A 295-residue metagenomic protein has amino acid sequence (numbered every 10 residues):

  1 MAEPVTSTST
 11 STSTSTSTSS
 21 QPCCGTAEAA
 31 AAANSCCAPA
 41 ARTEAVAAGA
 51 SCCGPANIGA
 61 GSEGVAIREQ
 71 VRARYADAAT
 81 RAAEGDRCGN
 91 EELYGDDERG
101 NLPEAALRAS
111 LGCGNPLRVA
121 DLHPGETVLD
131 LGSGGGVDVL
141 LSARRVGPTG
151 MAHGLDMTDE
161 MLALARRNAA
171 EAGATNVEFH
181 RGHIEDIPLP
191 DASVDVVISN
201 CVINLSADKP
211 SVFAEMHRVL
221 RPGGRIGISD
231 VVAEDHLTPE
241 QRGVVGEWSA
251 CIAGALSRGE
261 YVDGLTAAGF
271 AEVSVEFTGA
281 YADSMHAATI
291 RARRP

Functional and structural regions predicted by a protein language model:
P4, T8, C23, C36-C37 (+1 more regions): N-terminal auxiliary segments of SAM/dcSAM-dependent transferases
C88-T127, L141, R145: Conserved alpha-helix/loop element of class I SAM-dependent methyltransferases that forms part of the SAM/SAH-binding
C113-N115, H123-D186, S211: Class I SAM-dependent methyltransferase SAM/SAH-binding core
V128, V197-I198: Hydrophobic beta-strand segment of the Class I
R144, P210-R225: A short glycine-rich, Lys/Arg-flanked "PGG" loop and its adjoining helix->strand segment in the class I
A233-I252: Short, glycine-/aromatic-enriched active-site segment of Class I SAM-dependent methyltransferases
A253-A268: Short alpha-helix
A268-A271, F277-P295: Core SAM-dependent methyltransferase catalytic element
